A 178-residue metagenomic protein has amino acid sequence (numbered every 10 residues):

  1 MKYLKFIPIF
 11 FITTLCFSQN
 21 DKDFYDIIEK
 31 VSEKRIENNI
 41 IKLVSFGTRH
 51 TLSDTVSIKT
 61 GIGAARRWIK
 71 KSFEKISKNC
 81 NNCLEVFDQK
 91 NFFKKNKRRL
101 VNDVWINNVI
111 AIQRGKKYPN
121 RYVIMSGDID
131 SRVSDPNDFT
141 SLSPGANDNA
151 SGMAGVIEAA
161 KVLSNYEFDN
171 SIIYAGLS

Functional and structural regions predicted by a protein language model:
M1-N20: Bacterial Sec-dependent N-terminal signal peptides
K22-V31, R49-G61, K95-L100, D138-N149: Second-shell loop/turn segments in exported
D23-I27, V31, R35-K42, T60 (+4 more regions): Extracytoplasmic/secreted proteins, especially bacterial periplasmic and envelope-associated proteins
K34-N38, C80-L84, P119-V123, E167-I173: Loop/turn elements at helix/coil->beta-strand transitions in domains of secreted/extracellular proteins
N38-Q113: A non-catalytic alpha/beta surface segment that caps or lines the substrate-entry region of metallo-dependent hydrolase
G47, K90-F92, G115, G127-S131 (+1 more regions): A mature extracytoplasmic/lumenal domain signature
H50-D54, N120-R121, V133-S134: Short, solvent-exposed loop/turn elements at domain surfaces
A111, M125, I129-S131, D135-S178: Alpha-helical metal-binding/catalytic segments enriched in His/Glu/Asp
